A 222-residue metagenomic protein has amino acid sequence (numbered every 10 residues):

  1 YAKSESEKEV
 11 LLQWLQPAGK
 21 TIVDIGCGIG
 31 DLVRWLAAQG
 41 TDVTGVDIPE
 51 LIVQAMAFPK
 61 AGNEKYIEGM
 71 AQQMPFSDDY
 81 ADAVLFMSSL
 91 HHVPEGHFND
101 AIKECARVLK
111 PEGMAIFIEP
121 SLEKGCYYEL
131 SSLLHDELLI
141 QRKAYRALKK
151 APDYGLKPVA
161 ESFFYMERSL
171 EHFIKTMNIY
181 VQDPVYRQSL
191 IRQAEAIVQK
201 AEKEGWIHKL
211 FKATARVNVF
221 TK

Functional and structural regions predicted by a protein language model:
Y1-A18: Conserved alpha-helix/loop element of class I SAM-dependent methyltransferases that forms part of the SAM/SAH-binding
V23, G28-Q73: Class I SAM-dependent methyltransferase SAM/SAH-binding core
Q72-A83: A short acidic, Gly/Pro-enriched loop at the edge of an enzyme's catalytic core that lines a small-molecule cofactor
A83-G96: A short SAM/SAH-binding and catalytic strip from SAM-dependent methyltransferases
N99-P111: A short glycine-rich, Lys/Arg-flanked "PGG" loop and its adjoining helix->strand segment in the class I
I116-Q141: Conserved class I S-adenosyl-L-methionine
I140-Y154: Short alpha-helix
K157-K222: Conserved Class I S-adenosyl-L-methionine
